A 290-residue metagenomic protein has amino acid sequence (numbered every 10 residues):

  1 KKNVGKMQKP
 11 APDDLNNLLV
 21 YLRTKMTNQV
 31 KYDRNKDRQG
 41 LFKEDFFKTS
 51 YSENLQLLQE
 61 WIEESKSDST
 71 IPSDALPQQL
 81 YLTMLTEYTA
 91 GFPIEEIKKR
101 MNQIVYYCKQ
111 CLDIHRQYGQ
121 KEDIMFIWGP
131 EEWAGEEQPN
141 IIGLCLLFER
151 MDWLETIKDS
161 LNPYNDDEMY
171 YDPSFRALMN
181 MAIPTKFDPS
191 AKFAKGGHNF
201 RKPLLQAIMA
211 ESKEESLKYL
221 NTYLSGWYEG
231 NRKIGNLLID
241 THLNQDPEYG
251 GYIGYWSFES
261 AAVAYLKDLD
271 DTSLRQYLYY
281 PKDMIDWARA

Functional and structural regions predicted by a protein language model:
K9-L243, Y252: Eukaryote-skewed repeat-based solenoidal scaffolds used as protein-protein interaction platforms, primarily
E214, K218, L224-A290: Alpha-helical oligomerization segments
